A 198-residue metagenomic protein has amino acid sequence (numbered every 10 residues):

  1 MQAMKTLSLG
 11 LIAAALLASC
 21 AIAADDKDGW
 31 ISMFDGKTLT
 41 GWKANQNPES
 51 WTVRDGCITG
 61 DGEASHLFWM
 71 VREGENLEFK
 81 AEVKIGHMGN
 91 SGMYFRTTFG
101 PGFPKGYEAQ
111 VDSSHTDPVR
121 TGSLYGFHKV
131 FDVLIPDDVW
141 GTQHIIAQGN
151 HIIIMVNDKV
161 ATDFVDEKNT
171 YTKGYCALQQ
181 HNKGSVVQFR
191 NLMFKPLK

Functional and structural regions predicted by a protein language model:
M1-L11: Bacterial N-terminal signal peptides that target proteins for export
G10-S19: Bacterial N-terminal signal peptides
C20-K198: Carbohydrate-interacting regions of secretory-pathway proteins
